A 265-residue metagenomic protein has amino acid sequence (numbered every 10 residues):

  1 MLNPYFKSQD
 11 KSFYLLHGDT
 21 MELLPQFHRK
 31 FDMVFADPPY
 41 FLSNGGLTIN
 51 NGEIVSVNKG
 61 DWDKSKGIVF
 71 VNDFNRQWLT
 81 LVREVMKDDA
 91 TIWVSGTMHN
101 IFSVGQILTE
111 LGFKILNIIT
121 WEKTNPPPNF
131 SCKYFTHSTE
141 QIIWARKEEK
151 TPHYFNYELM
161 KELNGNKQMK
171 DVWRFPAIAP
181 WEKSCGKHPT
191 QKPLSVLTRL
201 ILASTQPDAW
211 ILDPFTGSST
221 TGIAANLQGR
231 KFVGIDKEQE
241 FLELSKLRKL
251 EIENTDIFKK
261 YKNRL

Functional and structural regions predicted by a protein language model:
M1-D10, K246-K262: Short, conserved SAM-binding/catalytic segment of Class I S-adenosyl-L-methionine-dependent methyltransferases
M1-E243: Core catalytic lobe of class I
